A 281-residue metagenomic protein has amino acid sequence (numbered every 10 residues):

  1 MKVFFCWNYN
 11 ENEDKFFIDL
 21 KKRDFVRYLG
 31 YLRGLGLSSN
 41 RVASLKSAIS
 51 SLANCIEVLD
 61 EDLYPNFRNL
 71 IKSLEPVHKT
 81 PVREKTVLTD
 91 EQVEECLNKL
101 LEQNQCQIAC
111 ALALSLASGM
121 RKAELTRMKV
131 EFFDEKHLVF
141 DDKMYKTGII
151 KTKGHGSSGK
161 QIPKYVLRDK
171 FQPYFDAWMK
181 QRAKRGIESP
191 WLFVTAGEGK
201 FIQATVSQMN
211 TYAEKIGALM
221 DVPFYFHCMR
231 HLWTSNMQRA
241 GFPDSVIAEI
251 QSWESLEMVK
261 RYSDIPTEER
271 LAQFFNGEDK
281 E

Functional and structural regions predicted by a protein language model:
M1-R83: N-terminal core-binding DNA-recognition domain of tyrosine recombinases/integrases
D90-K122: Basic, Lys/Arg- and aromatic-enriched nucleic-acid-binding interface segment
S115-D141, S245-E249: Short, charged phosphate-coordinating catalytic segments
R127-P173: Conserved tyrosine-mediated DNA breakage-rejoining catalytic core shared by Y-recombinases
F133-E135, V222-P223, F242-S263: Short, polar N-cap/turn motifs at the start of nucleic acid-interacting alpha helices
M144, Q251-N276: Catalytic-site neighborhood detector that most strongly recognizes the C-terminal catalytic loop/helix of tyrosine
L167-V222: Active-site/catalytic core of tyrosine-dependent DNA strand-transfer enzymes
V222-G241: Short basic/aromatic active-site micro-motif
